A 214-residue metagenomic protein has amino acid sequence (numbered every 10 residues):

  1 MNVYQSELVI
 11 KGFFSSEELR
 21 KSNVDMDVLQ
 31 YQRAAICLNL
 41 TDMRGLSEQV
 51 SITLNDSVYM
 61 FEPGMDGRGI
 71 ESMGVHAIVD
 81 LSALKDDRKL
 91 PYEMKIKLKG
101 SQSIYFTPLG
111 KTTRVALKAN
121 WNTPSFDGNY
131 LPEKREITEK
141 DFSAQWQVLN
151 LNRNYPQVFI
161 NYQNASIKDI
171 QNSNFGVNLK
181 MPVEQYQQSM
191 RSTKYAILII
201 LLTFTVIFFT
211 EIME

Functional and structural regions predicted by a protein language model:
M1-S173: Soluble non-transmembrane domains of integral membrane proteins
F175-Q185: Juxtamembrane membrane-water interface segments that cap and precede transmembrane helices
E184-E214: Core alpha-helical transmembrane segments of integral membrane proteins
